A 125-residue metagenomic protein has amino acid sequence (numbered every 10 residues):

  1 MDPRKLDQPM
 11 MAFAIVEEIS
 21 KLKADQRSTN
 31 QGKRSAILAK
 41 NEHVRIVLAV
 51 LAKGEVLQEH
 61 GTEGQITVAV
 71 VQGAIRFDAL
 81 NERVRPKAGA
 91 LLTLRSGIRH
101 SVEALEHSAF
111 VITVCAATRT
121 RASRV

Functional and structural regions predicted by a protein language model:
M1-H43, R124: A short, N-terminal "cap"/entry segment at the start of jelly-roll beta-barrel domains of the cupin/DSBH fold
N30-K33, E42-T62, S96: Conserved short histidine dyad/triad with adjacent acidic residue
L48, V71-Q72, K87-A88, E106: A cytosolic small-molecule/anion-sensing beta-strand core signal
L57-E59, F77-D78, L94, R99-L105: Short beta-strand His + acidic residue motifs that chelate non-heme Fe in jelly-roll/DSBH and cupin folds
E63-R76, L80: Glycine- and acidic-residue-biased ligand/ion/polar-headgroup-sensing regions
A74-R76, R83, R99, S108-A109: Structural motif
L80-S96: Short acidic-glycine-tyrosine-enriched beta hairpin
E106-S123: A short hydrophobic beta-strand segment most commonly corresponding to one strand of the jelly-roll/cupin
